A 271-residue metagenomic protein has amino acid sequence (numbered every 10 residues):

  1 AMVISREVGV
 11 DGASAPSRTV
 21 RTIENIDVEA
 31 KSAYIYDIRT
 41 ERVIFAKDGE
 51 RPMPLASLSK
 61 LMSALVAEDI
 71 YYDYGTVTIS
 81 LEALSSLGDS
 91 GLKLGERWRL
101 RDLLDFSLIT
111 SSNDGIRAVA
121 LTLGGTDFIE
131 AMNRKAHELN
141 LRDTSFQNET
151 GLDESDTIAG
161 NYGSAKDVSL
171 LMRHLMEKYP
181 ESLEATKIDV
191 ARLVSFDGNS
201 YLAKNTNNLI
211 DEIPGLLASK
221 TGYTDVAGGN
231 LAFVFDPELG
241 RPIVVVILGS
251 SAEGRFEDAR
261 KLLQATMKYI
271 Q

Functional and structural regions predicted by a protein language model:
M2-A30, G124-Q271: Penicillin-recognizing serine hydrolase domain
V3-S169, M176-E177: Active-site-adjacent loops and short helices of periplasmic peptidoglycan-processing enzymes
